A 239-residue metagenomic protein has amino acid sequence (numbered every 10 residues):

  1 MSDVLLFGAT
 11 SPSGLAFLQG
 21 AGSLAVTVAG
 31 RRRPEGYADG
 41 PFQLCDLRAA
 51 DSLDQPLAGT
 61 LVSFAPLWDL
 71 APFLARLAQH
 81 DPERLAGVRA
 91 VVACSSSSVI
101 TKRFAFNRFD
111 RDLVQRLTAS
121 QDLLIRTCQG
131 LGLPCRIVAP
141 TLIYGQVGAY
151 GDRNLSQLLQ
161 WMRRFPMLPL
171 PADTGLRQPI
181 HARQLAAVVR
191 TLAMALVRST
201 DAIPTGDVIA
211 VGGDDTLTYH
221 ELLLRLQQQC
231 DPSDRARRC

Functional and structural regions predicted by a protein language model:
D3-G22: N-terminal Rossmann NAD(P)H-binding glycine-rich loop of SDR-like oxidoreductase domains
F7, A29, F64, V91-S97 (+1 more regions): SDR active-site strand-loop-helix element
T10, R32, D215: Residues in the short beta-alpha loop(s) of Rossmann-like NAD(P)-binding domains
V28-E35: N-terminal Rossmann-fold cofactor-binding loop
E35-V88, A93, S97-R108: NAD(P)H-binding glycine-rich loop region in Rossmannoid oxidoreductase-like domains and their noncatalytic homologs
R111-I137, Q146, D152, Q157: Active-site Tyr-X1-5-Lys
T141-L176, A182-A186, T191, L226: NAD(P)-dependent short-chain dehydrogenase/reductase
A195-C239: Mid/C-terminal beta-alpha module of Rossmann-like enzyme folds, strongest in SDR-family dehydrogenases/epimerases
